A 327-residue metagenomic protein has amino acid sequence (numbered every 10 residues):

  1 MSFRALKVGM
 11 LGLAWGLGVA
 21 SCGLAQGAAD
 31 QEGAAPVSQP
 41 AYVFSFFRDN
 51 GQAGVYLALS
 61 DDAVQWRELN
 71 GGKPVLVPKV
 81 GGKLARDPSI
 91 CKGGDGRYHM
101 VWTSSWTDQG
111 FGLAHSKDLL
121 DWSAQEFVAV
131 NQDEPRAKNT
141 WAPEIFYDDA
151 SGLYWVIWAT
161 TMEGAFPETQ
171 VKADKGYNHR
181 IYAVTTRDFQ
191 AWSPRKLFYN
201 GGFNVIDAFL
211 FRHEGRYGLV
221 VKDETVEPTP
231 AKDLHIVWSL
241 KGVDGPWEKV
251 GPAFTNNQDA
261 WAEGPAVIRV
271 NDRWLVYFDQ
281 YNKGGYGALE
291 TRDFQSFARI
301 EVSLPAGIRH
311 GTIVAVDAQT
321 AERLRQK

Functional and structural regions predicted by a protein language model:
M1-L11: Bacterial N-terminal signal peptides that target proteins for export
R4, A14, Q295-A298: Compositionally biased, low-structure terminal segments
A5, L24-A25: Intrinsically disordered, low-complexity serine/threonine-rich segments
A5-K7, G16, A34: Low-complexity, intrinsically disordered short peptide segments enriched in small/polar/basic residues
G9-S21: Bacterial N-terminal signal peptides
Q26-K327: Carbohydrate-active catalytic/glycan-binding domains of CAZyme proteins, especially the secreted or lumenal ectodomains
